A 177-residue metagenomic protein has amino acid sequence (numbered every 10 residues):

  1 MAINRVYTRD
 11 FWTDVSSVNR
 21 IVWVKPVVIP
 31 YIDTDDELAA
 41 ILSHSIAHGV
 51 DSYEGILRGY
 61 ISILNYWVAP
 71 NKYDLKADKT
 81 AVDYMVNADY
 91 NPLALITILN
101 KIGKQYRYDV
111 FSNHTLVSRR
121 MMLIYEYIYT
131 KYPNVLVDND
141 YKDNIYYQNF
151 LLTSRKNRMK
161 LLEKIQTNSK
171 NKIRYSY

Functional and structural regions predicted by a protein language model:
M1-N4, P30, L75, K79-Y177: C-terminal capping/extension segments of zinc metalloprotease domains
M1-R20: Catalytic zinc-binding patch centered on the HExxH motif and its immediate surroundings that defines zinc-dependent
N4-Y7, P26-V27, S43-S45, I98-L99: Active-site-proximal beta-strand/loop segments in catalytic clefts of secreted hydrolases
V18-R20, D36-A39: Envelope-exposed proteins and targeting segments
R20-P26: Short, aliphatic-rich beta-strand segments
V28-E37, S45-I61, A88-Y90: Catalytic Zn2+-binding segment of zinc metalloproteases
L42-D51, K76, T80: Active-site His/Glu-centered metal-binding helix of metallohydrolases
S52-K72, K101-Q105: Substrate-binding clefts and substrate-entry loops adjacent to catalytic sites of polymer-processing enzymes acting on
